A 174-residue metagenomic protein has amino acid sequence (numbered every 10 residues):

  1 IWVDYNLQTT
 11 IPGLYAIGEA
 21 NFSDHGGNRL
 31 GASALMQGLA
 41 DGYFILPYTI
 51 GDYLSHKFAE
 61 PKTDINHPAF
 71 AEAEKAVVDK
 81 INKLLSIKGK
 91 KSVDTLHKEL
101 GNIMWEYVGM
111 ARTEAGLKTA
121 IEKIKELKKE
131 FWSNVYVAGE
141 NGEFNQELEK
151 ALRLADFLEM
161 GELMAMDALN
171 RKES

Functional and structural regions predicted by a protein language model:
W2-A16, A20-S174: Glycine- and aromatic-enriched mobile tails/lids
